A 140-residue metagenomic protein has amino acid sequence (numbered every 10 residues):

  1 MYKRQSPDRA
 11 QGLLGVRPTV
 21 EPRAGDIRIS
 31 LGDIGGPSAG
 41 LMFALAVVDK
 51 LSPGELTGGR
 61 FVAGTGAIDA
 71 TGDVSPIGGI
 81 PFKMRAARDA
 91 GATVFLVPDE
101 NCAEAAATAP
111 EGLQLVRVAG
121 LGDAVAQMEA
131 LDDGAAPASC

Functional and structural regions predicted by a protein language model:
M1-Y2: Short, small-residue-biased leader/transition segments that mark boundaries at the very start of proteins
Q5: Conserved functional hotspot residues or short segments at active or partner-binding sites across diverse domains
D8-C140: Peripheral, non-AAA+ core regions of ATP-driven protein-machinery
